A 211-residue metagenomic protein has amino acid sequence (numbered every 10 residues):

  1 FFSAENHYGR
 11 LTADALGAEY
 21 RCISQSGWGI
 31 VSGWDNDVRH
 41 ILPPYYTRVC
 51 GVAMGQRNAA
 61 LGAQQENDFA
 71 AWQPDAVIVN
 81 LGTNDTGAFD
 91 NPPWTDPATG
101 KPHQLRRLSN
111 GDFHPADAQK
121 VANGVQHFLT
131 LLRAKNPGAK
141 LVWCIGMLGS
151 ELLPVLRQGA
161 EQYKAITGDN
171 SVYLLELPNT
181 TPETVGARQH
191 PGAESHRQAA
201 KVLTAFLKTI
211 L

Functional and structural regions predicted by a protein language model:
F1-H114, Q119, M147-L156, H190: Conserved SGNH/GDSL esterase-like catalytic core that processes O-acyl groups on lipids and polysaccharides
L11-A18, F128-K140, Y163-D169: A structural motif corresponding to the C-terminal end of an alpha-helix and its immediate exit/capping segment
A63-W72, T130-N136, T209-I210: Surface-exposed acidic, glycine-flexible loop patches that form ligand/cofactor-binding and adhesion interfaces
Q64, G124-F128, V202: Well-ordered alpha-helical segments embedded in enzymatic catalytic cores
P102-R107, L131-A139, E176-T180: Short amphipathic alpha-helical segments, especially helix-boundary/capping motifs
V121, V125, H196: Aromatic/hydrophobic pocket-lining residues that form the small-molecule binding cavity in soluble enzyme cores
V125-L129, R157-A160: Generic structural signal for well-ordered alpha-helices, preferentially at hydrophobic/aromatic core positions
K140-A187, E194-L211: Extracellular serine-dependent O-acyl
